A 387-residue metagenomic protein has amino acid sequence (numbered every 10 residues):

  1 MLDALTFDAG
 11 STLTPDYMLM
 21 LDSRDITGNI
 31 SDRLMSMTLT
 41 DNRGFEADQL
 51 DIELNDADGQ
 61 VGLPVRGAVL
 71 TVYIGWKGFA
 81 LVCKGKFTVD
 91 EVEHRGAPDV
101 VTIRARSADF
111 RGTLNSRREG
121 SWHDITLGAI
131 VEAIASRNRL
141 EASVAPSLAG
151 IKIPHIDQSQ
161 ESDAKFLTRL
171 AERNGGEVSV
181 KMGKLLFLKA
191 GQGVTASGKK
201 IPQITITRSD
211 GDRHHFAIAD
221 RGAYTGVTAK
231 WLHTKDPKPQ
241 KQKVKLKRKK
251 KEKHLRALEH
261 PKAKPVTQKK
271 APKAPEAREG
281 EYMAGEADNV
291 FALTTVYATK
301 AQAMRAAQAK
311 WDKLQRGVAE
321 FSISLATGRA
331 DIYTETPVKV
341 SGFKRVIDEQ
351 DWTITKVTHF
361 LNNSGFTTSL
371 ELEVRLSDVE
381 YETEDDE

Functional and structural regions predicted by a protein language model:
M1-G112: Assembly/oligomerization scaffold segments
L2-F7, V100-D109, P146-R221: Short beta-strand-centered interaction patches in the first periplasmic/extracellular domains of large envelope
R33, M37-V65, G211-E387: An acidic/polar, Gly/Ser/Thr-rich interaction patch typically located in mid-to-C-terminal regions of proteins
I74-W76, K189, G342: Conserved "cap/hinge" positions at secondary-structure junctions
K86, G128-V131, A164-T168, G226 (+2 more regions): Extracytoplasmic/secreted envelope proteins and their assembly/folding machinery, especially bacterial periplasmic
K86-R95, G120, Q192-V194, D351-N363: Short, compositionally biased
R95-P98, T126-S143, A298-R305: Glycine-rich, acidic and aromatic/proline-enriched surface loops and short helix-turn segments that act as binding
R111-A133, V144-R169, R173, A326-G328 (+1 more regions): Short acidic/polar beta-strand-loop edge motifs in secreted extracellular and Gram-negative envelope-associated
